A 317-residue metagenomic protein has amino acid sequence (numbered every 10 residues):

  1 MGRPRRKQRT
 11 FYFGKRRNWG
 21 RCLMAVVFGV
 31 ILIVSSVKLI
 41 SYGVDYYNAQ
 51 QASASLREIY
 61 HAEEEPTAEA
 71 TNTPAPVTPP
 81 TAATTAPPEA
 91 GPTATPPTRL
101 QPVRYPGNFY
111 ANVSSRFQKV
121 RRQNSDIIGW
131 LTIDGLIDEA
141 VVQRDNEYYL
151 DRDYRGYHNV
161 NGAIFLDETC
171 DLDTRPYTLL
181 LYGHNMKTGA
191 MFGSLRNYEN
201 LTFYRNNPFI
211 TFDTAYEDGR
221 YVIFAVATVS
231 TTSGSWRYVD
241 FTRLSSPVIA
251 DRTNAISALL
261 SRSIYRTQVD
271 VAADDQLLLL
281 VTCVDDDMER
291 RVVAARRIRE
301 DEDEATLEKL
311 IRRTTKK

Functional and structural regions predicted by a protein language model:
M1-W19: N-terminal Lys/Arg-rich, disordered targeting/topogenic segments
K15, W19-C22, Y110, R262: Generic signal for short, ordered secondary-structure residues within or immediately flanking folded domains
W19-I33: Alpha-helical transmembrane segments
I31-K317: Solvent-exposed, non-transmembrane regions of membrane-associated and secreted proteins
